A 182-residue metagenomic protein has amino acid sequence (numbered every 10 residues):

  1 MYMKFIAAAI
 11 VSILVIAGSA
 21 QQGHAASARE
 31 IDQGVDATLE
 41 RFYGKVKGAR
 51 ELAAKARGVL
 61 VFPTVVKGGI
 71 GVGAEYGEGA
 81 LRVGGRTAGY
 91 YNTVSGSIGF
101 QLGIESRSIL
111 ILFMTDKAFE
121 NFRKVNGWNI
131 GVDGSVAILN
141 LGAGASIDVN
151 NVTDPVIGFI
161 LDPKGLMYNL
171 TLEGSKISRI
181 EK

Functional and structural regions predicted by a protein language model:
M1-F5: Positively charged n-region of N-terminal signal peptides that target proteins for export
A7-G18: Bacterial N-terminal signal peptides
S19-A25: Sec/Tat signal peptide C-region and signal peptidase I cleavage site
A25-K182: Small-residue-enriched, tightly packed secondary-structure blocks
